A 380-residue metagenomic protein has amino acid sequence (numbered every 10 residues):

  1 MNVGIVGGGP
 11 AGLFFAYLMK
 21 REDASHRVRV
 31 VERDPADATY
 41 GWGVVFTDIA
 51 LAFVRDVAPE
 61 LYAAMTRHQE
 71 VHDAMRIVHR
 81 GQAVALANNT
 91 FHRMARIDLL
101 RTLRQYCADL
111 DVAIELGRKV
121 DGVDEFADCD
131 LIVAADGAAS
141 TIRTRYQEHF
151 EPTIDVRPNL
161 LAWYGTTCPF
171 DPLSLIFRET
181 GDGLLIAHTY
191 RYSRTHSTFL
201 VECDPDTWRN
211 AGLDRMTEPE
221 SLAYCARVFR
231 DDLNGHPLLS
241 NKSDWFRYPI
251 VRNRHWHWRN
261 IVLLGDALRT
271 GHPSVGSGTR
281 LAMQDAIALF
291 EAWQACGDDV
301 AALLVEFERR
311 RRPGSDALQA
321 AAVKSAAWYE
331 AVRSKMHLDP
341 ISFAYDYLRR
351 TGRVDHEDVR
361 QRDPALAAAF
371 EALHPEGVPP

Functional and structural regions predicted by a protein language model:
M1-V3: Extreme N-terminal starter segment of soluble prokaryotic enzymes
I5-E22, V133-A134, D244-K324, W328: Conserved mid-domain beta->alpha element of the FAD-binding
A11, A36, A139: Conserved Rossmann-like nucleotide-cofactor binding loop
L18-G41: Glycine-rich FAD pyrophosphate-binding loop
R21, Y62, R67, E291-P380: C-terminal helical "tail/cap" subdomain of flavin- and related membrane-associated enzymes
P35-F53: Conserved N-terminal glycine-rich FAD pyrophosphate-binding loop of Rossmann-like flavoproteins
T47-W163, L366-P380: Conserved N-terminal helical subregion
Q105, R118, D128-Y248, R252: Conserved FAD-binding catalytic core of PHBH/FMO-like flavoproteins
